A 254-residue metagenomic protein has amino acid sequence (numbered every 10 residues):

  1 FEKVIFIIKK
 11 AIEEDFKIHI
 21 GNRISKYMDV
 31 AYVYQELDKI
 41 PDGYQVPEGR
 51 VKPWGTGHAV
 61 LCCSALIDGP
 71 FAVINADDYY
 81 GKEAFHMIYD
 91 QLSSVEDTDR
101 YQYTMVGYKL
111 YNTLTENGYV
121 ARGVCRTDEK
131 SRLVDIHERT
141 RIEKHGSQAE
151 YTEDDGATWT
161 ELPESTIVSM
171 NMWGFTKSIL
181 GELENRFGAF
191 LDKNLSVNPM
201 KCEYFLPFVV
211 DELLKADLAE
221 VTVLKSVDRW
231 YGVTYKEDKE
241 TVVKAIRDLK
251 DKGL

Functional and structural regions predicted by a protein language model:
F1-N75, Y80-G81, F85-M87, S94: Conserved N-terminal catalytic core of the sugar/cofactor nucleotidyltransferase
A31-V33, V73-N75, Q102-K109, K225: Short beta-strand segments
L37-D42, Y111-T113, I142-K144, R229-Y231: A short acidic, often aromatic-flanked loop/helix-cap motif at beta-alpha or helix-coil junctions that lines enzyme
K82-M170, K177: Conserved core of the sugar-phosphate nucleotidyltransferase
I167, T222-D228: Catalytic beta-strand/loop signature of glycosyltransferases that borders the donor
M172-E184: Conserved nucleotide-sugar donor-binding and metal-coordinating catalytic region shared by glycosyltransferases
E184-L218: A C-terminal functional module that forms or caps the active site or interfaces directly with catalytic machinery
